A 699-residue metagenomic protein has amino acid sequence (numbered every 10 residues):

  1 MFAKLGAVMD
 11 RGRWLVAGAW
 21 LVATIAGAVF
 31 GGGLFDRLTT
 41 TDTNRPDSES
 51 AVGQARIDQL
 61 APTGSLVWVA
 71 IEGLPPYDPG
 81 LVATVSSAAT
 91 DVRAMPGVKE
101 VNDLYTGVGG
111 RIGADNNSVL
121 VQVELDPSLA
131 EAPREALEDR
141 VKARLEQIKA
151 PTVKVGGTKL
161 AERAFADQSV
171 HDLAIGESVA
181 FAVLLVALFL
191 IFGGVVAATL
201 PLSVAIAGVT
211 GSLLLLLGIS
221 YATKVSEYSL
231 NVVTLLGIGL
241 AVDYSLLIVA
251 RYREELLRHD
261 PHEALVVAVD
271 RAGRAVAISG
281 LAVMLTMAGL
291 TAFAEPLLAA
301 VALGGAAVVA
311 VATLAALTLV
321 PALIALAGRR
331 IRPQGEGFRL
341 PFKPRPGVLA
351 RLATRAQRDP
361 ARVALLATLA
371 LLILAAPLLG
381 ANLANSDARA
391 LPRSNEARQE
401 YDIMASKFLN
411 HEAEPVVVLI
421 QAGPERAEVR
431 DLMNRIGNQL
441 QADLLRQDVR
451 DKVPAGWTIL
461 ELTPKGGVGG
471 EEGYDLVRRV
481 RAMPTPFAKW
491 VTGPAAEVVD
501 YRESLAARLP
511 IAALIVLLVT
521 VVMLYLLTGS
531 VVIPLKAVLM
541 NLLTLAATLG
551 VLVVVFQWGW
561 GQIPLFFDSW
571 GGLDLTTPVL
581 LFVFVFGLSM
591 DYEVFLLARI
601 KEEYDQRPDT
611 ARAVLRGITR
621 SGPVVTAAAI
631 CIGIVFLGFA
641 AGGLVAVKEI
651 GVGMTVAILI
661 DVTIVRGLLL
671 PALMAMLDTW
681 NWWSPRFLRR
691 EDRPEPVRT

Functional and structural regions predicted by a protein language model:
M1-R37, V98, L129-L383, A495-T699: Membrane-embedded transmembrane helical bundles of large multi-pass transporters/channels
L38-D42: Loop-to-helix "switch" segment enriched in basic and acidic residues adjacent to catalytic/ligand pockets
P46-W68, L74-E162, G380-I563, G572 (+1 more regions): Structured non-transmembrane domains adjacent to transmembrane bundles in polytopic membrane proteins
